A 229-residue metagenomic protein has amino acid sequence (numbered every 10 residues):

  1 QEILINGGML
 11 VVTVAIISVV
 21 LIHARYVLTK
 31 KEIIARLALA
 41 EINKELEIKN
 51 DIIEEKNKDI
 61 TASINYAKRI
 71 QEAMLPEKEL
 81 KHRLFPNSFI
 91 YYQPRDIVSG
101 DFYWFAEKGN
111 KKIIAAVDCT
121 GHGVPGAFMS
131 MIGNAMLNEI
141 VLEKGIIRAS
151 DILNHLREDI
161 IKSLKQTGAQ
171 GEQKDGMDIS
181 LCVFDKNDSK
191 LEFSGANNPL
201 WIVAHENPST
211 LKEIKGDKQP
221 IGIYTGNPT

Functional and structural regions predicted by a protein language model:
Q1-L10, V14-V19: Hydrophobic transmembrane alpha-helices
L4, I17, A24, K31 (+3 more regions): Generic detector of ordered secondary-structure context
G7-V11, I34, E41, M131-A135: Amphipathic alpha-helical "output/dimerization" segments
V14, L21, L28-K56, I60-S63 (+1 more regions): Amphipathic coiled-coil signal-transmission "stalk" helices
I22-H23, M136: Alpha-helical transmembrane segments of multi-pass membrane proteins
A24, L28, Q219-P220: Short, highly charged low-complexity linear segments
K49-T229: … and, occasionally, acidic/histidine-rich disordered N-termini of signaling adaptors
